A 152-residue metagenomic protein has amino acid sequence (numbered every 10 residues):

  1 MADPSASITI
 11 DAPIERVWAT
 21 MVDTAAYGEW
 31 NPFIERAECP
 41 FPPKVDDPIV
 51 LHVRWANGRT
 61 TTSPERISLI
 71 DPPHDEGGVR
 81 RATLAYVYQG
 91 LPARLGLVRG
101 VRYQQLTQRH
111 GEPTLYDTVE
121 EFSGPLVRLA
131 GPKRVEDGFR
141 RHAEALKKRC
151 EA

Functional and structural regions predicted by a protein language model:
M1-T9, L51, G77-R80, R99 (+4 more regions): Hydrophobic-ligand-binding modules of eukaryotic lipid transfer/binding families
M1-V45: Hydrophobic ligand-binding cavity/cleft-lining segments
D3-P4, E35-A37, P48-L51, V87-Q89 (+1 more regions): Short structured motifs
R16-M21, Y27, I49-L51, I67 (+3 more regions): Hydrophobic pocket/interface hotspot
R54-P113, E121-S123: Hydrophobic-ligand binding "helix-grip"
L115-A152: A conserved amphipathic terminal alpha-helix motif
